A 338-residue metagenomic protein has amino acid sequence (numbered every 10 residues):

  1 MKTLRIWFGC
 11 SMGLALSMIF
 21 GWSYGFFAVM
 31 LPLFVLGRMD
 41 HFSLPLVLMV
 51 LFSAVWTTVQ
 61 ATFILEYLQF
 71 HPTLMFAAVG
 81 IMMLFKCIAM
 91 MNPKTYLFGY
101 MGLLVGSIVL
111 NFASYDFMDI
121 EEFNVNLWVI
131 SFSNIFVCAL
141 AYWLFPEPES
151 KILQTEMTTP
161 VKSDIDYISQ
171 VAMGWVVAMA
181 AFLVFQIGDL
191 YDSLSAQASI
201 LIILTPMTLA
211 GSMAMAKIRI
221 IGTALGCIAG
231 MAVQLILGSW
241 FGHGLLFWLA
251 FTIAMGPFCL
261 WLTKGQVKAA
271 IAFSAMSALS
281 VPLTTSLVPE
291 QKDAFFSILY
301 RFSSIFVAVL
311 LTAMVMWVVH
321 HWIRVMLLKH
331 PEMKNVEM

Functional and structural regions predicted by a protein language model:
M1-L97, N111-M338: Alpha-helical transmembrane segments and their membrane-interface boundaries that form or gate the permeation pathway
F98-G102: Extracellular/periplasm-exposed beta-strand and loop segments of Gram-negative cell-envelope proteins, dominated by
S107-I108: Intrinsically disordered, low-complexity glycine/charged-rich regulatory or linker segments that flank or connect
